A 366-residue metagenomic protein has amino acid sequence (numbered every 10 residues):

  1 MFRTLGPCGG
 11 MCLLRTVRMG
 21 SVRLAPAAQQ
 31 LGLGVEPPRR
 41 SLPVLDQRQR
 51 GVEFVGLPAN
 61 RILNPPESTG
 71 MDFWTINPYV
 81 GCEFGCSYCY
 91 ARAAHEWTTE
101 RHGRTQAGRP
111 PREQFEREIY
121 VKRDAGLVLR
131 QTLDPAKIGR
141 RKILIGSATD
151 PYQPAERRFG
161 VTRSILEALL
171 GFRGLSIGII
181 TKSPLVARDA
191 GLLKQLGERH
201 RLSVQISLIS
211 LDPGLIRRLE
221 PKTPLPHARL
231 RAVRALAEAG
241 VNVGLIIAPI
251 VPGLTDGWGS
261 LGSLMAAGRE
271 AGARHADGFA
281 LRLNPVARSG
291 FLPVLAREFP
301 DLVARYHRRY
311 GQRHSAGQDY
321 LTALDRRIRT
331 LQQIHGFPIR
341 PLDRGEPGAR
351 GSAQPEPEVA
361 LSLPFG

Functional and structural regions predicted by a protein language model:
M1-P58, N64-T69, G253-G366: Auxiliary Fe-S-binding modules of radical SAM enzymes
L45-Y79, F84-Q205, I209-R217, P226 (+2 more regions): Conserved Radical SAM active-site core
S147, T181, I247-P249, H314: Short glycine-centered, acidic/aromatic-flanked micro-motifs in structured strand/loop junctions that mark active-site
F159, R163, T223-L230, W258 (+3 more regions): Non-membrane alpha-helical structural segments and their capping/turn regions in soluble enzymes
L211-L215, E220-K222, A235-G257, L281-L283: Conserved strand-turn element in the central/C-terminal portion of the radical SAM core barrel that lines
